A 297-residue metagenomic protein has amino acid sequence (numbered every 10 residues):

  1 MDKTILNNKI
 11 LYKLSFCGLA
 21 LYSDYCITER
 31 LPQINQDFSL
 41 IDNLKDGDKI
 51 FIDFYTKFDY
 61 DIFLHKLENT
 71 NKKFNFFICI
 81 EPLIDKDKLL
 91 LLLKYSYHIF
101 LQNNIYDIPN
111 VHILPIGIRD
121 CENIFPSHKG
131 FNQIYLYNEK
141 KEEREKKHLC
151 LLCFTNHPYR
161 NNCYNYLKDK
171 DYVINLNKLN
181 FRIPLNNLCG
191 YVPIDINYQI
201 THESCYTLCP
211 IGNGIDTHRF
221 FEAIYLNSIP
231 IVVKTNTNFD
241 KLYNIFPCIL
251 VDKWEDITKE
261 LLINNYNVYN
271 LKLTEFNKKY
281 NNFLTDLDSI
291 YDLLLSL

Functional and structural regions predicted by a protein language model:
M1-F221, Y225, I229-P247, K279-L297: Nucleotide-sugar donor-binding catalytic core of glycosyltransferases
V192, D252-I257, L271, T285: Short coil/turn linker and secondary-structure boundary residues
Y243-L262: Change "using UDP/GDP/dTDP sugars" to "using nucleotide sugars
D256-K279: Conserved donor-nucleotide binding/catalytic region of nucleotide-linked donor-dependent transferases
